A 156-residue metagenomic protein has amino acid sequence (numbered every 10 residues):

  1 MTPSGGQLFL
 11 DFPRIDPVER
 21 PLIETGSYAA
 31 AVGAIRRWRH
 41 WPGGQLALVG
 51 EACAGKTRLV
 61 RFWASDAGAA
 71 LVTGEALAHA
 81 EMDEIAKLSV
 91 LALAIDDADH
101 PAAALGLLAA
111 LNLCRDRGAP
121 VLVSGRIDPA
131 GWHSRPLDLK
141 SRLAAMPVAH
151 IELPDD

Functional and structural regions predicted by a protein language model:
M1-P42: A short, basic N-terminal segment
G43-L59: Walker A/P-loop nucleotide-binding motif
A64-E75: Post-Walker A helix-loop "phosphate-sensing" segment adjacent to the P-loop in P-loop NTPases
G68, R117-A119, A144-P147: Short glycine-/polar-rich loops that comprise or flank the Walker A/P-loop and associated switch/sensor motifs
A76-A78, D99-H100, I127-G131, P154-D156: Conserved nucleotide-binding/hydrolysis micro-motifs of P-loop NTPases
I85-L113, R117-I127: Conserved P-loop NTPase "ATPase switch" module shared by AAA+ and STAND
P129-A144: Short regulatory helix/loop adjacent to the ATP-binding pocket of P-loop NTPases
M146-D156: Conserved AAA+ ATPase "SRH/arginine-finger" region at the nucleotide-binding site
